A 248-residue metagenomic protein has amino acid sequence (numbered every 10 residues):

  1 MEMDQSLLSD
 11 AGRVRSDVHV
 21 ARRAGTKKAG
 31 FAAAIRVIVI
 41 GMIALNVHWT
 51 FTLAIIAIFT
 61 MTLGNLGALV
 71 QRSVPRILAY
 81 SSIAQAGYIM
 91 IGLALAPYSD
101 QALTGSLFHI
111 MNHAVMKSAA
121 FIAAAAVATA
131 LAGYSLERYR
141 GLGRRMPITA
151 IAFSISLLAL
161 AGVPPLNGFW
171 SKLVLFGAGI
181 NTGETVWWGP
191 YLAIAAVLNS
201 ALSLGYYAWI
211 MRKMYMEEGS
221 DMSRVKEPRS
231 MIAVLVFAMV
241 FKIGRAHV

Functional and structural regions predicted by a protein language model:
M1-L173, G177-S203: Hydrophobic transmembrane alpha-helices and their helix-loop junctions in integral membrane proteins
V14, L136-E137, G143-A150, L204-R245: Cytoplasmic/organellar membrane-interface segments at the starts of transmembrane helices in multi-pass inner-membrane
